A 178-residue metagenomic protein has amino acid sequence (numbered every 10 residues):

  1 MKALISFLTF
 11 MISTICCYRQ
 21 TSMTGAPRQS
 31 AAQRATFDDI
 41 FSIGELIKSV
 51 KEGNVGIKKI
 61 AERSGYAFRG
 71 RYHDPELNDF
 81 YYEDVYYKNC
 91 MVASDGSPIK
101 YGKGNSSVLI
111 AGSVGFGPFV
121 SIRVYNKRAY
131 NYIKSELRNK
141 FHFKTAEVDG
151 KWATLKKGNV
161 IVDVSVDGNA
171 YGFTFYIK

Functional and structural regions predicted by a protein language model:
M1-G25: Bacterial Sec-dependent N-terminal signal peptides
T9-I12, N105, N159-I161: Low-complexity, intrinsically disordered short peptide segments enriched in small/polar/basic residues
T24-I40, Y72-V108: Accessory recognition modules or surfaces
R28-R69, S121-K178: Non-cytosolic coordination micro-motifs
D79-F80, G117, G168-A170: A general secondary-structure signal for short beta-strands and their flanking turns/coil in non-transmembrane regions
V85-K151: Long, charged/polar, surface-exposed segments that mediate recognition or autoinhibition
